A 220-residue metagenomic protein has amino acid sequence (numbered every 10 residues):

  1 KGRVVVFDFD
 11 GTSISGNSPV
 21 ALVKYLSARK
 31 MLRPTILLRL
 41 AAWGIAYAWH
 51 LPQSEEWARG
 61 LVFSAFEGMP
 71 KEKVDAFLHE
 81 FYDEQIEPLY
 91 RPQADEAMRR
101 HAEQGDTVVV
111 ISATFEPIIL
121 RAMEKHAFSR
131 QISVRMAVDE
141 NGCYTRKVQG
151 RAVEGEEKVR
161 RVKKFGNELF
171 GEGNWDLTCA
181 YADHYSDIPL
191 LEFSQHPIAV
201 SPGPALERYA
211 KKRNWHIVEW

Functional and structural regions predicted by a protein language model:
K1-G2, A76, D83-W220: C-terminal cap/substrate-recognition subdomain and adjoining C-terminal extension of metal-dependent phosphatase-like
K1-H50: Active-site neighborhood of HAD-like aspartate-dependent phosphohydrolases
N17, M69, E157: Conserved active-site and cofactor/substrate-binding residues in soluble primary-metabolism enzymes
V23-K24, F63, Q195: Amphipathic alpha-helical segments within well-ordered protein domains
K30-L32, G44, W49-Q53, K71-K73 (+2 more regions): Conserved alpha/beta cores of soluble small-molecule-handling proteins
W49, Q53-A58, Q131-I132: Small-residue-rich anion-binding loops in enzyme active sites
W57-P92: Metal-dependent phosphoesterase signature
